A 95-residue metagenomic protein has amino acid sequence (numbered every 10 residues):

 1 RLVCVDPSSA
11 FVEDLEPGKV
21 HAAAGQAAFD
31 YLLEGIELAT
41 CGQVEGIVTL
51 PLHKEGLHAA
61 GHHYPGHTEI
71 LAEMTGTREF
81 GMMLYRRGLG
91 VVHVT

Functional and structural regions predicted by a protein language model:
R1-H67: Contiguous, glycine/small-aliphatic-enriched amphipathic segments in soluble metabolic enzymes
L33-E34, H58, H63, E69-T95: Non-catalytic structural scaffold of enzyme domains
